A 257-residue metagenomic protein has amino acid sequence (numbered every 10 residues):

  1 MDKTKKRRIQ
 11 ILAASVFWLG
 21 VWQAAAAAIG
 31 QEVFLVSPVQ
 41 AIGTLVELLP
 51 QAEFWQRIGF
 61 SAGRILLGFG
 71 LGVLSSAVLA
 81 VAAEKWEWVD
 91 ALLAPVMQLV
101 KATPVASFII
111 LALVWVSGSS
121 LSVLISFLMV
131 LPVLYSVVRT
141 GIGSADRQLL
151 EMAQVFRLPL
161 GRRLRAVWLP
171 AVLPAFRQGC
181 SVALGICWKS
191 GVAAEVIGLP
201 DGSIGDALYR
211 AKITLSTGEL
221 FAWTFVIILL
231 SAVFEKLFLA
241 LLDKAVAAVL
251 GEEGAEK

Functional and structural regions predicted by a protein language model:
D2, A28-G70: Periplasmic/extracellular loop-to-transmembrane helix junction in inner-membrane transport proteins
K5-I29: N-terminal signal-anchor transmembrane alpha helix
L67-M97: Transmembrane-helix boundary motif in ABC transporter permease subunits
E87, Q178, A222-K257: C-terminal transmembrane helix and the adjacent membrane-cytosol boundary/short C-terminal tail of inner/organellar
Q98-V133, T140: Generic hydrophobic transmembrane alpha-helix motif, especially the helices
L124, L128, G161-A194, A222: Transmembrane alpha-helices
V137-F176, L208: Short cytoplasmic-facing helical segments at TM-TM junctions of multi-pass membrane proteins
G179-L229: Non-cytoplasmic
